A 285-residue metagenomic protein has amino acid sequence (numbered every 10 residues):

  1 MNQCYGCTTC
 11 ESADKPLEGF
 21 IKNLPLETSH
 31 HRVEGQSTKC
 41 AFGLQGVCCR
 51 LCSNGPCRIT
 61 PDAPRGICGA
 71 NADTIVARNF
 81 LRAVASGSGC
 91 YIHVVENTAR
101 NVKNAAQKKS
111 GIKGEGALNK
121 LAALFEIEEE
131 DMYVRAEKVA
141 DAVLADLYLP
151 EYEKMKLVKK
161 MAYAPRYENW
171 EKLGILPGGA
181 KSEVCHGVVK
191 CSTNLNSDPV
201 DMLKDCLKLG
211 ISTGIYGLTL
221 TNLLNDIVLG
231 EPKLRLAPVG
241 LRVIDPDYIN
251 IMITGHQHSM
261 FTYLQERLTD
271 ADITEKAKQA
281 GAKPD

Functional and structural regions predicted by a protein language model:
N2-D285: Metallocofactor- and cofactor-centric catalytic cores in central/energy metabolism, strongly enriched
